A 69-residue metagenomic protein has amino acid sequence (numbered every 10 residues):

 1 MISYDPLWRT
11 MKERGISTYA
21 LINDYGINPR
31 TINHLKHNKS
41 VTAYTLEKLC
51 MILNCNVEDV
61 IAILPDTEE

Functional and structural regions predicted by a protein language model:
M1-A20: A short, Lys/Arg-rich alpha-helix, primarily the initiator
R9-T10, I61-E69: Short, charged recognition helix plus adjacent turn of helix-turn-helix-like nucleic-acid-binding domains
K12, N23, M51: Alpha-helical residues within the helix-turn-helix
G15-N33: Short alpha-helical DNA-recognition segment
S17, T42-T45, N56: Residues that mark the N-terminal boundary/hinge immediately upstream of a DNA-recognition element
N38-M51: Short, basic-rich loop-to-helix N-cap that marks the start of a DNA-contacting helix
N54-V60: Intrinsically disordered, low-complexity basic tails/linkers immediately adjacent to helix-turn-helix/homeobox/MYB/SANT
